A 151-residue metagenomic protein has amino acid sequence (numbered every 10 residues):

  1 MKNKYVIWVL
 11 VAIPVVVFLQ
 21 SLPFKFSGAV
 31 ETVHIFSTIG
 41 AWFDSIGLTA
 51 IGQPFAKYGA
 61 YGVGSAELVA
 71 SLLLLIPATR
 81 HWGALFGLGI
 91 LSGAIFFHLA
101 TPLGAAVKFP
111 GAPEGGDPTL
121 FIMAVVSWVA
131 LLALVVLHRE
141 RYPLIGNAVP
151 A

Functional and structural regions predicted by a protein language model:
M1-A151: Membrane-interface extramembranous regions
